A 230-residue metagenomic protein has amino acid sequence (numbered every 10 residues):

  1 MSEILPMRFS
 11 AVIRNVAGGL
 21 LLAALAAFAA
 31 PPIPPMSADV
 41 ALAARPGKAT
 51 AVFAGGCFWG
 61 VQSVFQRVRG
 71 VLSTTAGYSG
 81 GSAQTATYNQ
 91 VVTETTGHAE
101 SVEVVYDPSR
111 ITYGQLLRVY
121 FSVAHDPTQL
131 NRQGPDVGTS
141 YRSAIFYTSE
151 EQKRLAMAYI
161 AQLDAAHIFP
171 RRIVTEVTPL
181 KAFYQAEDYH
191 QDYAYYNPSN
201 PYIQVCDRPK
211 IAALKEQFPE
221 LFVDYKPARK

Functional and structural regions predicted by a protein language model:
S2-I13, L21, L25-K230: Flexible coil/turn and secondary-structure edge motifs
